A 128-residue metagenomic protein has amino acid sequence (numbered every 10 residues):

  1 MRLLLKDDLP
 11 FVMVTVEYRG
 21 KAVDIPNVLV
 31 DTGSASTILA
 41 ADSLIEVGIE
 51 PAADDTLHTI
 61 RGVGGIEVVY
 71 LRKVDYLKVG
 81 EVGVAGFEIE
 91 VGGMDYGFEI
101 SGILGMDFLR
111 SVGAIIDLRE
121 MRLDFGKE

Functional and structural regions predicted by a protein language model:
M1-E128: Pepsin/retropepsin-fold aspartyl endopeptidases
